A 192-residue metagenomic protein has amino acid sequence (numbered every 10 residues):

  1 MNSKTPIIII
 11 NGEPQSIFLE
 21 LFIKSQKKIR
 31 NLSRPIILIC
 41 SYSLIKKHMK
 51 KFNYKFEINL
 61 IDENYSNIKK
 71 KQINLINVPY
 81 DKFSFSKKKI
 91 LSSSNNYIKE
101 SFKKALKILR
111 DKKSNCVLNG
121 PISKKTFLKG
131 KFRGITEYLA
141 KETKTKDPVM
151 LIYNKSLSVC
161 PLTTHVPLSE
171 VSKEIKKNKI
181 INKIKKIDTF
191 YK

Functional and structural regions predicted by a protein language model:
M1-K192: Anion-binding alpha/beta catalytic cores of soluble intermediary-metabolism enzymes, centered on
